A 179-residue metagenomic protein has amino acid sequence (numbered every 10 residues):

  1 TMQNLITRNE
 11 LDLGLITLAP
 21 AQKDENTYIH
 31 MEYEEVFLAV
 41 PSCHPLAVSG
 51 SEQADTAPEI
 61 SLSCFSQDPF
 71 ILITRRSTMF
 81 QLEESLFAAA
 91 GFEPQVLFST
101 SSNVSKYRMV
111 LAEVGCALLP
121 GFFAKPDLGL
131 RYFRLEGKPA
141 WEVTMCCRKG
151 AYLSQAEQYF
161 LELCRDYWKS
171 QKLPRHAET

Functional and structural regions predicted by a protein language model:
T1-K23, F98-T100: Central regulatory/effector-binding core of bacterial HTH transcription factors
Q3, T7, Y28, L62 (+1 more regions): Short hydrophobic/charged patches on amphipathic alpha-helices used for structural packing and interfaces
I6-I16, V36, F92, V110-A117: Alpha-to-beta junction loops
L15, Y28, L38-A39, F70 (+5 more regions): Generic preference for hydrophobic
L18, T56-C64, D68-A90, L153-E157 (+2 more regions): Secondary-structure junction motif
K23-E34, V104-G150: Beta-alpha-beta core module
N26-F70, Q155: Flexible hinge/capping segments at coil-to-helix
R75-T78, S85, A90, Q95-F123 (+1 more regions): C-terminal regulatory/effector modules of DNA-binding transcriptional regulators
